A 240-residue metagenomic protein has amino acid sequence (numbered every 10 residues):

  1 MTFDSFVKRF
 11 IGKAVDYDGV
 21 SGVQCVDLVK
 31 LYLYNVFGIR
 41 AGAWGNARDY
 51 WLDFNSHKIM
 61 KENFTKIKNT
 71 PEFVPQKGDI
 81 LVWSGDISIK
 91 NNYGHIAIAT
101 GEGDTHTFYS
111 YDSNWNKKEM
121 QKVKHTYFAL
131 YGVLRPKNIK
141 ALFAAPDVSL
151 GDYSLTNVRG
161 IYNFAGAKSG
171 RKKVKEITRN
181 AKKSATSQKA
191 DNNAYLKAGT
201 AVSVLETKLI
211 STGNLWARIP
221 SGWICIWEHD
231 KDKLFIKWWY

Functional and structural regions predicted by a protein language model:
M1-S56, N92, F143: N-terminal capping segments
T2-D16, K90-L150, I236-Y240: Aromatic- and glycine-rich peptidoglycan recognition patches
G19, I87-N91, N192: Short consensus segments that form the blades of beta-propeller domains, in both extracellular/periplasmic
Q24-L31, A129, D191, I219: Extracytoplasmic/secreted proteins, especially bacterial periplasmic and envelope-associated proteins
L33, G38, W83-G85, D112 (+1 more regions): Polar, enzyme-active/binding microenvironments
G38-E62, T100-G101, R159-N163, G170-N180: Short, basic/aromatic beta-hairpin or loop at an interaction surface
A47-W115: ...with weaker cross-activation on analogous glycine-rich loops/strands in unrelated enzymes
A144-W216, E228, K233-Y240: Beta-loop motif signature
